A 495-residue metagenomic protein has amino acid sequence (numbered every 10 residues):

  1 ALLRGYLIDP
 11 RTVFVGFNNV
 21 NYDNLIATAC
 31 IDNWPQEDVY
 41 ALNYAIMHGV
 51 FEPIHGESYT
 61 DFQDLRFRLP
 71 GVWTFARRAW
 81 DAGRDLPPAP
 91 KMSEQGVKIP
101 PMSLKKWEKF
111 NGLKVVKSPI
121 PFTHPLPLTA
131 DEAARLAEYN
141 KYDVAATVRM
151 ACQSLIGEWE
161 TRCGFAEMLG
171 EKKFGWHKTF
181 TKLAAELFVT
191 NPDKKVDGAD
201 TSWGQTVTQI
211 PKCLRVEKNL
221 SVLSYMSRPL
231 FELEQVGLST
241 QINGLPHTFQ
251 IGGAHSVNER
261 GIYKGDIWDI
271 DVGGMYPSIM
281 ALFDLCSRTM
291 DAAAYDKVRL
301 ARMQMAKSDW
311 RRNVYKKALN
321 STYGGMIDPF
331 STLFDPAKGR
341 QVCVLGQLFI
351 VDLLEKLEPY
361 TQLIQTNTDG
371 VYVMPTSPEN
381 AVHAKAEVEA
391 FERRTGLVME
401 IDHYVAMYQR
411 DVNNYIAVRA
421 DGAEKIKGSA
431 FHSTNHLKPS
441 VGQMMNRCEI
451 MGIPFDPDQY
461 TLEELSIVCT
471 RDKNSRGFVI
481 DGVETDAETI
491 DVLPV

Functional and structural regions predicted by a protein language model:
L2-K106: Conserved DEDDh/DEDDy metal-dependent 3′-5′ exonuclease domain
V15-F17, N24, Q36-Y44, F51-D64 (+5 more regions): Catalytic nucleotidyl-transfer cores of nucleotide-processing enzymes
D23-N24, I31-D38, P87, N111-V115 (+8 more regions): A generic secondary-structure signal for well-formed alpha-helical elements
A29-W34, D38, L282-S287, E379-V388 (+1 more regions): Short secondary-structure boundary/capping segments
L86, K98-I99, K316-Y323, F334-L354: Conserved pre-motif C helix in the palm subdomain of viral-like polymerases
K91-M102, K109-P119, H124-S278, D352-E358 (+5 more regions): Conserved "right-hand" nucleotidyltransferase catalytic core of DNA-directed polymerases
A133-K141, S308-R312, P336-Q347: Short acidic-aromatic active-site loops that bind/stabilize oxyanions
V412-K425: Short, low-order "capping/linker" segments at domain edges
